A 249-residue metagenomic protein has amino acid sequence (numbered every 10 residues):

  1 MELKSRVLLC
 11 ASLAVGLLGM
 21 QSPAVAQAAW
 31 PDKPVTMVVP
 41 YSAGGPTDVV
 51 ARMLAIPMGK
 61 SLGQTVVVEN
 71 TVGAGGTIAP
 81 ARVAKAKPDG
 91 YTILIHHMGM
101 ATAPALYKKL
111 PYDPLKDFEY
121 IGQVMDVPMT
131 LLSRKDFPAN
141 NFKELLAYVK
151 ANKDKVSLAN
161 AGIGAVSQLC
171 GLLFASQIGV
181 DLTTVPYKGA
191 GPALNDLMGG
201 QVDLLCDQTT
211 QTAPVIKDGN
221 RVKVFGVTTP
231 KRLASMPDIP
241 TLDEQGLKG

Functional and structural regions predicted by a protein language model:
C10-M20: Bacterial N-terminal signal peptides
M20-A26: Sec/Tat signal peptide C-region and signal peptidase I cleavage site
K33-S42, V66-V67, T92-I95, E119 (+1 more regions): Short, well-ordered beta-strand elements
M37-V50, V72-A74, A159-V166: Extracytoplasmic "Venus flytrap"
Q64, A86-I95, N152-V156, V180 (+2 more regions): Alpha-to-beta junction loops
I78-P88, L173-Q177, G191-Q201, A213-N220: Short helices/loops that flank or line small-molecule/ion binding pockets
K85-Y91, A105-P192, P240-K248: Hinge/capping helix and adjacent helix->loop/strand transition within the periplasmic-binding protein
N140, T212-G249: C-terminal lobe and pocket-closing loops of periplasmic/extracytoplasmic Venus-flytrap solute-binding proteins
